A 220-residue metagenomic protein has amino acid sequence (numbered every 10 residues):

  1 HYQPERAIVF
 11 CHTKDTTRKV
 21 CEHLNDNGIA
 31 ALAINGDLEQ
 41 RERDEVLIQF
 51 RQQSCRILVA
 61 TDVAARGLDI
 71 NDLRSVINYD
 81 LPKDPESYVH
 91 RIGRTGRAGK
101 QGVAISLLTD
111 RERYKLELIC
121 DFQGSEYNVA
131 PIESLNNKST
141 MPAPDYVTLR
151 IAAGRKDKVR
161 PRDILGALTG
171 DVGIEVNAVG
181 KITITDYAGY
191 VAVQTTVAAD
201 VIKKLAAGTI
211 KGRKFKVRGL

Functional and structural regions predicted by a protein language model:
H1-L220: Conserved helicase RecA-like core
